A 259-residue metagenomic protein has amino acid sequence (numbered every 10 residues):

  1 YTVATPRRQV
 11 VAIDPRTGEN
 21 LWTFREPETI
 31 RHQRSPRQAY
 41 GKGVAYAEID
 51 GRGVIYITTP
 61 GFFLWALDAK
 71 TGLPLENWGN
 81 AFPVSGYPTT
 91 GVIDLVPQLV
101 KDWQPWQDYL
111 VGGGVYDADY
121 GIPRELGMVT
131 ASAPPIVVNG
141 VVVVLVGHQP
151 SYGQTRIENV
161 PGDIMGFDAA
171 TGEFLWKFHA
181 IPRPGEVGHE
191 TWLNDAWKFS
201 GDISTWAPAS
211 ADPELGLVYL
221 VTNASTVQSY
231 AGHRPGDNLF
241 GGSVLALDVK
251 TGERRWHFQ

Functional and structural regions predicted by a protein language model:
Y1-Q9, S35-F63, G127-Q154, P161-D163 (+2 more regions): Repeat-blade elements of multi-bladed beta-propeller folds
V10-R34, D50-G51, F63-E125, I157 (+2 more regions): Extracytoplasmic/lumenal domain signature
